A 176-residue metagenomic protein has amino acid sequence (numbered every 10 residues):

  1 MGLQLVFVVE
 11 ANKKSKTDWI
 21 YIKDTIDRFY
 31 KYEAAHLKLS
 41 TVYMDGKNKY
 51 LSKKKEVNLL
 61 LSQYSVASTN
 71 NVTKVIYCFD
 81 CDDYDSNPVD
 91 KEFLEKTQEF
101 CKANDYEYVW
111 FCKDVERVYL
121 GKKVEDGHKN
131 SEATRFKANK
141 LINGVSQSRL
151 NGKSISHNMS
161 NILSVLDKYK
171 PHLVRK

Functional and structural regions predicted by a protein language model:
M1-L5, K16-G46, K54-K176: C-terminal accessory helical subdomains adjacent to catalytic cores in phosphodiester- and nucleotide-handling enzymes
F7-N12: MIDAS-like acidic motif and immediate structural context at the N-terminus of von Willebrand factor A/I domains
